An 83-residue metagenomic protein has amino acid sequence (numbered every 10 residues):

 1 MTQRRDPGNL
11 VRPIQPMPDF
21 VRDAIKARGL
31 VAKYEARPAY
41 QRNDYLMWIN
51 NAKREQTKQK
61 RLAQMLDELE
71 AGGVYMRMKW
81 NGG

Functional and structural regions predicted by a protein language model:
M1-G83: Charge-dense, helix-prone N-terminal extensions
